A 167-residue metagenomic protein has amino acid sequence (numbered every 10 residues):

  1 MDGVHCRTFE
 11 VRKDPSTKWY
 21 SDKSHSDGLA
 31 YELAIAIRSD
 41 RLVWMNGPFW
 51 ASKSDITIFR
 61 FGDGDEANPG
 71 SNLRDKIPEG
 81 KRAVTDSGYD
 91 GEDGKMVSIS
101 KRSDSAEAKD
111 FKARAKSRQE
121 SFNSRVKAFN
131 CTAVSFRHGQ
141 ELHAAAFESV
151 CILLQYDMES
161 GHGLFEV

Functional and structural regions predicted by a protein language model:
M1-V167: Short, well-ordered secondary-structure "scaffold" segments embedded in the functional core of diverse domains
